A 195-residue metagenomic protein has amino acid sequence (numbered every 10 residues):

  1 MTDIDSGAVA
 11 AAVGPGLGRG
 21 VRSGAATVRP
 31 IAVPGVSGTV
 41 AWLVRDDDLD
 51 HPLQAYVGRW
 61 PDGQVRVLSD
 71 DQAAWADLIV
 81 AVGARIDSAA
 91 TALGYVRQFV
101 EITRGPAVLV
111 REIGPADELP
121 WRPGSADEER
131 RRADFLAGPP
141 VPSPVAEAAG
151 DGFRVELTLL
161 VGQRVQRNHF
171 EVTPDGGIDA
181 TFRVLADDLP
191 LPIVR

Functional and structural regions predicted by a protein language model:
M1-G138: Extended, low-hydrophobicity segments enriched in charged/polar residues
D134-A148: Compositionally biased, low-hydrophobicity segments enriched in charged and small polar residues
P144-R195: C-terminal, beta-strand-rich globular interaction domains
